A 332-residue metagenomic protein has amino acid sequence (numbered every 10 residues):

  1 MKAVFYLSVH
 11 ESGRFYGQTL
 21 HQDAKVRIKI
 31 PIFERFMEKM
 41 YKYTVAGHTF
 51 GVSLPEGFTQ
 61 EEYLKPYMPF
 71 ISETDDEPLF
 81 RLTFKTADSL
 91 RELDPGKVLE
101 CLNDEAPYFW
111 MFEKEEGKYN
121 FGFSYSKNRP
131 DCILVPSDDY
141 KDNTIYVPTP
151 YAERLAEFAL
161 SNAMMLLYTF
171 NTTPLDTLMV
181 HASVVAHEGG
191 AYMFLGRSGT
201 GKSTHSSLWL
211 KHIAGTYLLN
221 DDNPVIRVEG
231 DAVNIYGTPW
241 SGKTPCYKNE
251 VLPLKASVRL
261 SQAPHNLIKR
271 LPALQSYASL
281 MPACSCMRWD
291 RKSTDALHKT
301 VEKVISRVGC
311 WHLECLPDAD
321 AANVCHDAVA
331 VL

Functional and structural regions predicted by a protein language model:
M1-F36: N-terminal amphipathic/basic-hydrophobic helices that include classical n-h-c signal peptides and signal-anchor
F33-M193, S198, L208-Y217, V225-L332: A noncatalytic interaction/capping subdomain that flanks phosphate/NTP-handling catalytic cores
G201: Conserved glycine(s) of the Walker
H205: Hydrophobic positions on the alpha1 helix immediately C-terminal to the Walker A/P-loop
